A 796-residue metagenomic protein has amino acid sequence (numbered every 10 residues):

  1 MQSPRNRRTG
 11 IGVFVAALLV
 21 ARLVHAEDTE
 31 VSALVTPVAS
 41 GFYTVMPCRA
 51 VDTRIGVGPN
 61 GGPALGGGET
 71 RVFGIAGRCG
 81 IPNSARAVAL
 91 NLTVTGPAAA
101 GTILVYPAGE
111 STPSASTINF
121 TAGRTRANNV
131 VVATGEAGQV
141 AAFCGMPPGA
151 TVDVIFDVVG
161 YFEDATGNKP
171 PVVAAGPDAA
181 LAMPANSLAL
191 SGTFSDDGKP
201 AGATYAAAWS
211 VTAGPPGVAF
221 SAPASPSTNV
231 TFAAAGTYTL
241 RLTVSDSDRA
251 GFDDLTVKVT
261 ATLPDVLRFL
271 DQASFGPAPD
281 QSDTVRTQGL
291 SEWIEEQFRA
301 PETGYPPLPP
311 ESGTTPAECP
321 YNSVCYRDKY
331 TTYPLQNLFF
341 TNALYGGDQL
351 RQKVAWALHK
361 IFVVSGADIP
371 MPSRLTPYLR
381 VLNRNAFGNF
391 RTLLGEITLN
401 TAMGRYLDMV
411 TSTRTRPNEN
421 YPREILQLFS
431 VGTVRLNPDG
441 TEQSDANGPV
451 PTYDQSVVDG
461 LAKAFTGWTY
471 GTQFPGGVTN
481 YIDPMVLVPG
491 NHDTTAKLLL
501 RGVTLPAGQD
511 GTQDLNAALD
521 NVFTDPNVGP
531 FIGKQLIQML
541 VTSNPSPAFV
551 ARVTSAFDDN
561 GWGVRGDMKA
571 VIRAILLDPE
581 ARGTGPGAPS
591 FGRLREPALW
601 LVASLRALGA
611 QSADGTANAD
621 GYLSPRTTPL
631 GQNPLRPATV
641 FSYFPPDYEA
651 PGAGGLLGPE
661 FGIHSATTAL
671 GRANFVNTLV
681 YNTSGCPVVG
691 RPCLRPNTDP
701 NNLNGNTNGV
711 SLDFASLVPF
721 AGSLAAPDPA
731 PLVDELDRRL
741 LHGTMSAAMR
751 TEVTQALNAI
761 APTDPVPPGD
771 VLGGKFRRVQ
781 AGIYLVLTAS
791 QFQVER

Functional and structural regions predicted by a protein language model:
E27-G167: Short edge beta-strands and adjacent beta->alpha junctions
N168-V172: Proline-centered linker/hinge motifs at extracellular inter-domain junctions
S191-A201, T212: Acidic, Ser/Thr
A206-V230: Surface-exposed, flexible coil segments in extracellular/virion-facing regions
G251-T260: C-terminal edge beta-strand
L267, D271-S274, D525, G529 (+2 more regions): Flexible, low-complexity segments enriched for small/polar residues
P279-N385: N-terminal accessory alpha/beta regions
R286, R327, L335-F340, M371-D620 (+1 more regions): Active-site substrate-binding loop specific to GH73 endo-beta-N-acetylglucosaminidase modules in bacterial autolysins
